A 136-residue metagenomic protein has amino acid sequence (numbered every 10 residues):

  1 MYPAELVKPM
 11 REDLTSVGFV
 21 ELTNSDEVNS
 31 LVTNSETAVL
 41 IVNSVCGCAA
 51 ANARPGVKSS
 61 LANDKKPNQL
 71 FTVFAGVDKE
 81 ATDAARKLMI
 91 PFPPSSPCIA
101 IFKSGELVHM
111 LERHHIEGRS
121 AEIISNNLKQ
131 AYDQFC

Functional and structural regions predicted by a protein language model:
M1-E36, Y132-C136: N-terminal leader/targeting and pre-domain segments
N29, V42-S44, A51, L107-E112: A structural signal for the main folded, soluble domain(s) of proteins
N34-C46: Short active-site neighborhood of thiol/selenol oxidoreductases, capturing the structured segment around
A50-N63: Typically the conserved alpha-helix immediately C-terminal to a functionally engaged Cys/Sec in thioredoxin-like
K65-A84: Thiol-based oxidoreductase modules, predominantly thioredoxin-like and allied folds used for disulfide exchange
T82-S96: Short acidic (Asp/Glu) patches
P93-C136: Non-catalytic, surface beta->alpha helical segment in thiol-disulfide oxidoreductase systems
